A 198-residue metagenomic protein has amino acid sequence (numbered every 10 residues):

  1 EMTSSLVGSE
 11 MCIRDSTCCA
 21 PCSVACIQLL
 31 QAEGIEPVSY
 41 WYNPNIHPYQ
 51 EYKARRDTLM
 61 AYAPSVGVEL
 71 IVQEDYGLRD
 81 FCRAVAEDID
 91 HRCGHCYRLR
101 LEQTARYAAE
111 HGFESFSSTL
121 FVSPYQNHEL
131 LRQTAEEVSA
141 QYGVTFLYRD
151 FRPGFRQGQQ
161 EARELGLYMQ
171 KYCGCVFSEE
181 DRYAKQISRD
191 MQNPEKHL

Functional and structural regions predicted by a protein language model:
E1-E10: Single conserved hydrophobic/aromatic residue that forms the stacking wall/gate of nucleotide- or nucleobase-binding
S9, I13-L198: Nucleotide-activated chemistry modules centered on ATP-dependent adenylation/adenylyltransferase
